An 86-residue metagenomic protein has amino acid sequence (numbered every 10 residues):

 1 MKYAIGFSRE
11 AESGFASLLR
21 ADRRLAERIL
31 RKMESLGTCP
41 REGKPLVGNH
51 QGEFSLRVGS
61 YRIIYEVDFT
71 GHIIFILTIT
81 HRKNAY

Functional and structural regions predicted by a protein language model:
M1-I5, R9, A16-R28, V58-Y61 (+1 more regions): Enriched for short, Lys/Arg-rich terminal
R31-L56: A short, surface-exposed loop/turn module that caps and links secondary-structure elements
